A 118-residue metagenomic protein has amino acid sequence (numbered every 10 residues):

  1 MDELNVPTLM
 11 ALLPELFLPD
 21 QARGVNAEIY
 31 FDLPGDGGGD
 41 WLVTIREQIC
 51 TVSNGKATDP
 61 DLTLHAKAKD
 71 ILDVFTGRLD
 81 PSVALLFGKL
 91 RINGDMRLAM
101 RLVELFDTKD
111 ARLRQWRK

Functional and structural regions predicted by a protein language model:
M1-K118: Feature captures hydrophobic
